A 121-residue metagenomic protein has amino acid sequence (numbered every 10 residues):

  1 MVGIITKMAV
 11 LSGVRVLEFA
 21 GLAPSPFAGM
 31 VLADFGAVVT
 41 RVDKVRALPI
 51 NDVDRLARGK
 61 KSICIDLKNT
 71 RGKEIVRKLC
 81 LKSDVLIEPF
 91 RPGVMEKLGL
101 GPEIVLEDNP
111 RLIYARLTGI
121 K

Functional and structural regions predicted by a protein language model:
V2-K121: N-terminal helix-loop segment corresponding to the beta1-alpha1 unit of nucleotide/adenylate-binding folds
